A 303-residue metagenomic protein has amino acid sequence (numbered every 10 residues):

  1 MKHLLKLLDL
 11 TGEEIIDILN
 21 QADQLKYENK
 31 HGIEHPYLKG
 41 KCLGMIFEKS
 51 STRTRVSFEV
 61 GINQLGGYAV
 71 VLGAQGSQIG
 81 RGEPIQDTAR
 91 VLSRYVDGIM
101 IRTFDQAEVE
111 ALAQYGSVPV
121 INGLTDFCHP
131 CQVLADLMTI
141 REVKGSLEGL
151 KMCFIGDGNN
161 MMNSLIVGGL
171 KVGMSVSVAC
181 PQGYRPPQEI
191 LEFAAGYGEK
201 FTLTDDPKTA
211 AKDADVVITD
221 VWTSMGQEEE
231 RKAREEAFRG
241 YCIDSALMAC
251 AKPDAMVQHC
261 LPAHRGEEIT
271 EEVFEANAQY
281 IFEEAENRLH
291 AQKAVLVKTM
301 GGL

Functional and structural regions predicted by a protein language model:
M1-V56, V60: Positively charged, low-complexity intrinsically disordered leader regions
C42-L43, F47-Y95: Active-site cofactor/substrate anionic-group-binding motifs, chiefly glycine- and Lys/Arg-rich phosphate-binding loops
E48-V60, K144-T219: Glycine-rich phosphate/diphosphate-binding loop of Rossmann-like nucleotide-binding domains
L65, Y95, Y115-G116, V172 (+3 more regions): Short, structured coil segments at secondary-structure junctions
D97-G168, H259: Anion-binding alpha/beta catalytic cores of soluble intermediary-metabolism enzymes, centered on
A195-E272: Rossmann-like adenosine-cofactor binding region
D254-A255, L261-L303: Adenosine-phosphate binding glycine-rich loop
